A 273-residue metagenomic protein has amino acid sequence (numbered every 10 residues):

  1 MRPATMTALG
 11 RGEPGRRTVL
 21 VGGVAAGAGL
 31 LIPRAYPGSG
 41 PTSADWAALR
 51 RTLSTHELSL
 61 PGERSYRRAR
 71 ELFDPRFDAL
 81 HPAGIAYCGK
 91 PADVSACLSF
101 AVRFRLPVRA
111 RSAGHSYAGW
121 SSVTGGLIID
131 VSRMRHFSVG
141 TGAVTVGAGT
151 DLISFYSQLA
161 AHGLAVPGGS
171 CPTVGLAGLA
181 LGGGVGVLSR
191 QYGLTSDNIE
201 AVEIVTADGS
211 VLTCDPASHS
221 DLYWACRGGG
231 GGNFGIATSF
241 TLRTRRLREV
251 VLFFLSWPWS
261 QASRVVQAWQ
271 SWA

Functional and structural regions predicted by a protein language model:
M1-P14: N-terminal secretory signal peptides
G12, L31-G62: C-terminal segment of N-terminal export signals and the immediately downstream linker at the start of the mature
P14-L31: N-terminal export leaders
T55, R103-P107, L164, N233: Loop/turn elements at helix/coil->beta-strand transitions in domains of secreted/extracellular proteins
S59-P61, Y87, V108-S112, V139 (+5 more regions): General beta-strand structural signal in soluble alpha/beta enzymes
P61-R64, R70-M134, A148: Glycine-rich N-terminal segment of FAD-binding domains in flavoprotein oxidoreductases, spanning the beta-loop-helix
G142-A143, T150-S157, T173-G175: Short, structural beta-strand-to-alpha-helix junction motif
H162, P167-W269: FAD-binding subdomain of flavoenzyme oxidoreductases
